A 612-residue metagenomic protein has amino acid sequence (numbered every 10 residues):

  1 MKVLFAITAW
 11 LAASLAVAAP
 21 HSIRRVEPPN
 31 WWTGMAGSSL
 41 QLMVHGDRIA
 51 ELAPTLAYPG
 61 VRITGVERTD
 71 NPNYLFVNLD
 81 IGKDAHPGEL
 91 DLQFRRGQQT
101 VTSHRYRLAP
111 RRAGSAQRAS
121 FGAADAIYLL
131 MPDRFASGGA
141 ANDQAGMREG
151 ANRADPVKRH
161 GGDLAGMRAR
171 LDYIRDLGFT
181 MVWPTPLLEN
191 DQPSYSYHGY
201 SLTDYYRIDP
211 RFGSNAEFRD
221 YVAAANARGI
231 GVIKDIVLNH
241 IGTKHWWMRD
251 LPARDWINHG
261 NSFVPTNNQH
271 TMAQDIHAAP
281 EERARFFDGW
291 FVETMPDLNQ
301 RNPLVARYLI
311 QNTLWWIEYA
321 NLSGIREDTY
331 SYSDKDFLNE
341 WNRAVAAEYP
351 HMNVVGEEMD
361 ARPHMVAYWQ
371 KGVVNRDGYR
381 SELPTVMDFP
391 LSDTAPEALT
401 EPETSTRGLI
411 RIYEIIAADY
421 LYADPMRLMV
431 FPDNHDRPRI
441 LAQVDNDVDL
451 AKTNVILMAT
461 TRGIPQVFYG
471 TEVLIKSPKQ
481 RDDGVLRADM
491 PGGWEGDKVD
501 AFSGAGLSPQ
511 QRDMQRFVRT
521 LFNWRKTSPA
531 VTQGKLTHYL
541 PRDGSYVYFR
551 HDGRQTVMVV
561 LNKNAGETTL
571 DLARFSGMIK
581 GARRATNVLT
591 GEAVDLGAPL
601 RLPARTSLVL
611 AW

Functional and structural regions predicted by a protein language model:
F5, A18, T102, A109-A126 (+3 more regions): Carbohydrate-interacting/catalytic domains
A13-S14: N-terminal signal peptide c-region/cleavage motif recognized by signal peptidases
A19-E51, H104-A113, Q117-R118: Beta-strand/beta-sandwich contexts
M35-Q98: Immunoglobulin-like IPT/TIG beta-sandwich domains and homologous Ig-like subdomains
E51, V222, H240, E318 (+10 more regions): Active-site-proximal helices and loops of the catalytic beta/alpha 8
L130, I174, P184, Y205 (+9 more regions): Conserved, mostly hydrophobic/aromatic
P132-R134, V182-Y195, I236-H245, T329-D334 (+4 more regions): Short, solvent-exposed turn/loop segments enriched in Gly/Ser/Thr/Pro and often Arg
F135-L314, Y319, L338-E348, H364-V366 (+3 more regions): Substrate-binding/active-site clefts of carbohydrate-active enzymes
